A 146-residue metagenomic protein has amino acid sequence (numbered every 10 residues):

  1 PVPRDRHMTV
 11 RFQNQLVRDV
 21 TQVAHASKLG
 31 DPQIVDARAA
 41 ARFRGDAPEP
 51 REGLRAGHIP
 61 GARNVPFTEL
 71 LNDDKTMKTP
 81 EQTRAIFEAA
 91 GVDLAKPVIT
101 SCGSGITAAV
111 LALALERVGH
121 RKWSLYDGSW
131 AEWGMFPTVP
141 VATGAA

Functional and structural regions predicted by a protein language model:
P1-Q33, A37-A146: Rhodanese-like catalytic fold shared by cysteine-dependent sulfurtransferases and DSP/PTP-type phosphatases
